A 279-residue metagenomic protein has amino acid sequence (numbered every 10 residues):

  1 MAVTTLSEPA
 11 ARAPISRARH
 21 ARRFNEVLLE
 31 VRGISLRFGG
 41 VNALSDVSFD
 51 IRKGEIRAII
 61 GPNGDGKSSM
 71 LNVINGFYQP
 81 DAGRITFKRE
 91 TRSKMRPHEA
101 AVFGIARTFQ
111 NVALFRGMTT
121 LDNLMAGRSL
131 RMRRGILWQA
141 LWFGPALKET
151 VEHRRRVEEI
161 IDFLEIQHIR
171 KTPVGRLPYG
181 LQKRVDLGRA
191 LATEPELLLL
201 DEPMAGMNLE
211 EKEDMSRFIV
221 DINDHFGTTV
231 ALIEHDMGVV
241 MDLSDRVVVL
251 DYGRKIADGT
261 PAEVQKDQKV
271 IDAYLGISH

Functional and structural regions predicted by a protein language model:
A2-H279: Glycine-rich phosphate-binding loops of nucleotide-dependent enzymes
